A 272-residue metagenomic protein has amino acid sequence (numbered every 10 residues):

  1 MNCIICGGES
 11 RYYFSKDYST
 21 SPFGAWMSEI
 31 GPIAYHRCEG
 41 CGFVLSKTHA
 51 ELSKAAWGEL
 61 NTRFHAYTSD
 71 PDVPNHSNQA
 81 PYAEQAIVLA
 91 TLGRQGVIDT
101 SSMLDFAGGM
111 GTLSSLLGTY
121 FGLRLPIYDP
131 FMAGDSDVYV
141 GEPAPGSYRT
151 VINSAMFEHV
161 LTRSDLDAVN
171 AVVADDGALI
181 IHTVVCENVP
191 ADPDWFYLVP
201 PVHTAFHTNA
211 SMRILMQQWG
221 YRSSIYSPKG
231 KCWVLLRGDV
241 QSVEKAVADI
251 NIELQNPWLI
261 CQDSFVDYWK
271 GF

Functional and structural regions predicted by a protein language model:
M1-T150, L166-D167, A246-F272: Conserved N-terminal segment of class I S-adenosyl-L-methionine
I5, N209-F272: Rossmann-like AdoMet/SAM-dependent catalytic core
Y18, I181-A205, A210-R213, Q217: Short, glycine-/aromatic-enriched active-site segment of Class I SAM-dependent methyltransferases
S46-K47, T112-S114, E187-A191, C232-L235 (+1 more regions): Short catalytic/ligand-binding loop motif for oxyanion handling, primarily in non-cytosolic enzymes, centered on
D105, I152, I180-T183, W233-L236: Short beta-strand segments
R149-R163: A short SAM/SAH-binding and catalytic strip from SAM-dependent methyltransferases
A155, T183, S227: Active-site proximal loops enriched in glycine and acidic residues that flank catalytic Cys/His/Asp and coordinate
L166-A178: A short glycine-rich, Lys/Arg-flanked "PGG" loop and its adjoining helix->strand segment in the class I
